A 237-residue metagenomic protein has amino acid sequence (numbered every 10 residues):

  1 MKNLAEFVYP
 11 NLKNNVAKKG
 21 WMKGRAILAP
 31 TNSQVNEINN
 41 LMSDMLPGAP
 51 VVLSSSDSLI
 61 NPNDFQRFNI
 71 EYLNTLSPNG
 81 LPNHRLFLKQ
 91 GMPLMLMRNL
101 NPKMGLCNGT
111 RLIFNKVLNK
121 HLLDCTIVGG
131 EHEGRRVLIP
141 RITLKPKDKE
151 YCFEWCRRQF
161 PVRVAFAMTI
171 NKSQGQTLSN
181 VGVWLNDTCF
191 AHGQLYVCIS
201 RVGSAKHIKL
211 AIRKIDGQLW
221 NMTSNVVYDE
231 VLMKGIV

Functional and structural regions predicted by a protein language model:
M1-V237: RecA-like helicase/translocase P-loop NTPase motor core
